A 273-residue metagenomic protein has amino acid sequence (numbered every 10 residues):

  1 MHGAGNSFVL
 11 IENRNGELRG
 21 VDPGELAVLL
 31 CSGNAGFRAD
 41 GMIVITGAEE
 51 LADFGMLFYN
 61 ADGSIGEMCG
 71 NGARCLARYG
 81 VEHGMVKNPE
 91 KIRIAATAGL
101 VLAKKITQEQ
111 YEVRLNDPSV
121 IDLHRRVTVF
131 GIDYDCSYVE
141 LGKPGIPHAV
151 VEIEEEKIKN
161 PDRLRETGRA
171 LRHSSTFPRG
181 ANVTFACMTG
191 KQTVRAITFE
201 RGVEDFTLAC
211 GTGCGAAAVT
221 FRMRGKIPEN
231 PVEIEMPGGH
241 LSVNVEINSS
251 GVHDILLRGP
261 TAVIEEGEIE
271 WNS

Functional and structural regions predicted by a protein language model:
M1-Q108, V150-S273: A glycine-rich beta-to-alpha transition motif near the start of alpha/beta enzyme domains, typified by
N34-M42, T107-T128: Solvent-exposed, charged interface segments at domain starts and junctions
G99-R114, I121, D135, P147: Feature of Fe-S/electron-transfer and energy-metabolism proteins that preferentially highlights extended coupling
K104, R114, R126, E140 (+1 more regions): Generic structural detector for well-ordered beta-strands
P118-V139, E166: Active-site glycine-rich loop that binds ribose-phosphate moieties when present
S119, P144-P147, T261-V263: Glycine-rich beta-alpha junction loops
G131-N160: Internal active-site segments that recognize and position negatively charged phosphoryl groups and nucleotide moieties
